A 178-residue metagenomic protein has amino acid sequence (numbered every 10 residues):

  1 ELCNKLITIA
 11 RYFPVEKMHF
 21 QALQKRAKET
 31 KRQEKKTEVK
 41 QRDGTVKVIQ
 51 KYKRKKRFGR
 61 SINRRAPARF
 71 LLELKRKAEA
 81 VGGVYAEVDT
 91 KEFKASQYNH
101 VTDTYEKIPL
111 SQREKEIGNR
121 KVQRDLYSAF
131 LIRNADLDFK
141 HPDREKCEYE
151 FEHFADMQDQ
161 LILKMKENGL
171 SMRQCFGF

Functional and structural regions predicted by a protein language model:
E1-F178: Positively charged, helix-rich recognition surfaces that bind polyanionic ligands
